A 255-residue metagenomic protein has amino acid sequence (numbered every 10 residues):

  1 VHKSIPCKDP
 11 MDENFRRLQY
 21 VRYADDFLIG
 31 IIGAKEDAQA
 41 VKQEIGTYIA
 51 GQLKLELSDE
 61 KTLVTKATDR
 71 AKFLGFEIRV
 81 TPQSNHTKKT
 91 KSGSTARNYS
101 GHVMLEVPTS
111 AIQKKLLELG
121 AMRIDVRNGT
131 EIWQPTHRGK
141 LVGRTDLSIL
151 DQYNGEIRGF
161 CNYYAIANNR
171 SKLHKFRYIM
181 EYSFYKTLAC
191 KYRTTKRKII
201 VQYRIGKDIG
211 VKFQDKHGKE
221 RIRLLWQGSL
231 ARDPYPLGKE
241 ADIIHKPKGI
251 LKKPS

Functional and structural regions predicted by a protein language model:
V1-S255: Non-catalytic terminal/accessory segments
